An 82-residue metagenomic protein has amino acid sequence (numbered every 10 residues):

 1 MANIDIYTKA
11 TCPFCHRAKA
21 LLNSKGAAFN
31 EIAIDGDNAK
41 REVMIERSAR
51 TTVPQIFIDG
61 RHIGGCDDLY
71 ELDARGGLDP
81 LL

Functional and structural regions predicted by a protein language model:
M1-A28: Local sequence-structure signature of Cys/Sec-based thiol-disulfide redox active-site neighborhoods
P13, A39, G64: Short alpha-helical
K25-G26, E46, E71: Non-catalytic interaction surface on structured domains
F29-E31, H62: Conserved beta-strand scaffold positions in the cores of enzyme catalytic domains, especially in NTP/NDP-utilizing
A33-T51, L81: Thioredoxin-like thiol-disulfide oxidoreductase module
S48-F57, D67: Structural micro-motif
I58-L82: Non-catalytic, surface beta->alpha helical segment in thiol-disulfide oxidoreductase systems
